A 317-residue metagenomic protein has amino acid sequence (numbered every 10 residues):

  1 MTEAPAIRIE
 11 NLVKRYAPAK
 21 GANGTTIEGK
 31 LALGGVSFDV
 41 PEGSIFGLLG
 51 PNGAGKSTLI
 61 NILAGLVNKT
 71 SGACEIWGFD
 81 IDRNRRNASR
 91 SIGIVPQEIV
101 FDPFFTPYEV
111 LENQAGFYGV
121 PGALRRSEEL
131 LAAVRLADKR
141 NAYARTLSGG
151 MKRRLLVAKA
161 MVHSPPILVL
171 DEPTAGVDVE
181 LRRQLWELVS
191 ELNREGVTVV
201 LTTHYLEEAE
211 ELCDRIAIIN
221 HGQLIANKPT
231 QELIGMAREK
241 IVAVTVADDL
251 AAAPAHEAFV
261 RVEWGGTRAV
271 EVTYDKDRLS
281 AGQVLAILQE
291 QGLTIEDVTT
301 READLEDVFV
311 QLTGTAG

Functional and structural regions predicted by a protein language model:
G72-D80, N87-A88: Conserved ABC transporter NBD signature motif
E112, G116-K139: Conserved ABC ATPase "signature" region
Y143-L147: Conserved ABC ATPase signature
S164: Conserved catalytic motifs of ABC-family nucleotide-binding domains
L168-D171: Catalytic Walker B motif of ABC-type/P-loop ATPase nucleotide-binding domains
W186-D275: ABC transporter nucleotide-binding domain
E239-L312, G317: Short, charged/small-residue-rich alpha-helical element at the C-terminal edge of ABC transporter nucleotide-binding
